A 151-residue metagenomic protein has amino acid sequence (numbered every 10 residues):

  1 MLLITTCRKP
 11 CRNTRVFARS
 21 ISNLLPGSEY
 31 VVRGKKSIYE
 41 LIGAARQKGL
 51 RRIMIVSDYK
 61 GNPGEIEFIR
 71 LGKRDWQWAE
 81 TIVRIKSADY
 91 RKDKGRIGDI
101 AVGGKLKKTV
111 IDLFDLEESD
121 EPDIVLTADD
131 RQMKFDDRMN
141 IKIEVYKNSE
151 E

Functional and structural regions predicted by a protein language model:
M1-E151: Phospho-regulatory, Ser/Thr- and acidic-rich intrinsically disordered linkers and terminal tails that flank modular
